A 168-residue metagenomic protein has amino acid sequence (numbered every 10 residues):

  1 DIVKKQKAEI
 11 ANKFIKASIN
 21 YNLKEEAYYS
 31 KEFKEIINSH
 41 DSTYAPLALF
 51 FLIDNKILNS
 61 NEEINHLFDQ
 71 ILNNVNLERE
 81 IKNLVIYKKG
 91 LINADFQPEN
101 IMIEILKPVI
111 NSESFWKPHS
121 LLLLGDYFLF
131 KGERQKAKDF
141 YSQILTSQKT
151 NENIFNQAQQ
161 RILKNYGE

Functional and structural regions predicted by a protein language model:
D1-I15, K34-E35, S39-D41: Long, contiguous interaction/recruitment modules in multidomain scaffold/adaptor proteins
K7-A8, K24, F115: Short helix-capping and inter-helix turn/linker motifs at the boundaries of alpha-helical repeat units
K7-I19, P46-F50, N83-Y87, L121-L122: Alpha-helical tetratricopeptide repeat
K13, A17-N20, Y29-E32, S60 (+3 more regions): Amphipathic coiled-coil alpha-helices
K24-N76: Extracytoplasmic/periplasmic/luminal assembly and interaction segments in envelope/secretory/respiratory proteins
K56, N65-E168: Soluble extracytoplasmic domains of inner/organellar membrane proteins
